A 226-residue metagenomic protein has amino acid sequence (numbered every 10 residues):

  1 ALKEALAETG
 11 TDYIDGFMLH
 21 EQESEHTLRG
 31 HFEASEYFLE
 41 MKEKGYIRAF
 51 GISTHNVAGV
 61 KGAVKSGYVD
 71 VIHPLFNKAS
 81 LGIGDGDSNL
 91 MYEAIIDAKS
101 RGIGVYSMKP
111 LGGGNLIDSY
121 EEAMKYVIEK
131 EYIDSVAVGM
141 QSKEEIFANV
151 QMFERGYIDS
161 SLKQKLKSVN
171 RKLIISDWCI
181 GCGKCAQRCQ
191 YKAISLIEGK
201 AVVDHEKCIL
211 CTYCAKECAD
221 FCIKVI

Functional and structural regions predicted by a protein language model:
A1-L6, Y37: Short, well-ordered amphipathic alpha-helical segments that serve as non-catalytic structural scaffolds within diverse
E4-H26: Active-site groove signature of glycoside hydrolases
Y13-G16, A49, V71, S135 (+2 more regions): Residues at the N-termini of beta-strands
E21-N170, S176, K184, I209: Beta/alpha (TIM)-barrel catalytic core signal, keyed to glycine-rich beta->alpha loops juxtaposed to Asp/Glu that bind
G102, K109, D177, E206-I226: Flanking helices and flexible, charged tails adjoining ferredoxin-like Fe-S electron-transfer domains in multi-subunit
I174-I175, V203: Charged, low-complexity C-terminal accessory regions
K184-V202, Y213-I226: Iron-sulfur cluster-binding cysteine motifs and their immediate structural context in ferredoxin-like electron-transfer
